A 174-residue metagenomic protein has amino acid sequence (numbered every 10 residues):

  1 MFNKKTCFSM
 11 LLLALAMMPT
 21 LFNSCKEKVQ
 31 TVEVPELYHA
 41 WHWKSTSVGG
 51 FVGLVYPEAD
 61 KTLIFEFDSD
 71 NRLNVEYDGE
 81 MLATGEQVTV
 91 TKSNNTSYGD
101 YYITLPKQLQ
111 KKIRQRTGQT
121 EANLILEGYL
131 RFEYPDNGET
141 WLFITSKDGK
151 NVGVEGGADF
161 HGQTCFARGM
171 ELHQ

Functional and structural regions predicted by a protein language model:
M1-L11: Bacterial N-terminal signal peptides that target proteins for export
F2-N3, M17-K44, F160-Q174: Bacterial Sec-dependent N-terminal signal peptides
K26-R72: N-terminal export/targeting and maturation segments
V48-V52, R72-W141: Contiguous, well-ordered beta-strand patches that form the walls/edges of small beta-barrel/beta-sandwich domains
T62-F67, N123, G128-Y134, G169-L172: Broad, structure-driven detector of short, well-ordered beta-strand segments within folded domains
A83-Y101, W141-Q174: Edge beta-strand at a domain terminus
